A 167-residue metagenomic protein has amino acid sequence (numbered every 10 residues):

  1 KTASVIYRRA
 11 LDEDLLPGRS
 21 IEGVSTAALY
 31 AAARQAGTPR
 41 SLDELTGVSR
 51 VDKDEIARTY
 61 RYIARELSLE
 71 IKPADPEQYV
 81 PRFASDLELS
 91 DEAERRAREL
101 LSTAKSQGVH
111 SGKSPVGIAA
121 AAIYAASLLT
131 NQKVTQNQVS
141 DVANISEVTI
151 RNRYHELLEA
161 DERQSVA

Functional and structural regions predicted by a protein language model:
K1-T26, Y30-G112, V116, N131 (+3 more regions): A cyclin-like helical interaction fold
L128: C-terminal catalytic core of tyrosine-transesterase DNA break-rejoin enzymes
